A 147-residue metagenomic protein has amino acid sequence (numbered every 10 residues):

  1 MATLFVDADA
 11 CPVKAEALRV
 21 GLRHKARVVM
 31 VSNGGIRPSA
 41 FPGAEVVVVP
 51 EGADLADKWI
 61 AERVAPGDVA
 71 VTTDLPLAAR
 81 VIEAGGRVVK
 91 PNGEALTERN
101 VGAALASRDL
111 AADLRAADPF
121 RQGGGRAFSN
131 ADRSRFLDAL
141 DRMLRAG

Functional and structural regions predicted by a protein language model:
A2-G147: Nuclease catalytic cores that cleave nucleic-acid phosphodiester bonds, predominantly acidic two-metal-ion
